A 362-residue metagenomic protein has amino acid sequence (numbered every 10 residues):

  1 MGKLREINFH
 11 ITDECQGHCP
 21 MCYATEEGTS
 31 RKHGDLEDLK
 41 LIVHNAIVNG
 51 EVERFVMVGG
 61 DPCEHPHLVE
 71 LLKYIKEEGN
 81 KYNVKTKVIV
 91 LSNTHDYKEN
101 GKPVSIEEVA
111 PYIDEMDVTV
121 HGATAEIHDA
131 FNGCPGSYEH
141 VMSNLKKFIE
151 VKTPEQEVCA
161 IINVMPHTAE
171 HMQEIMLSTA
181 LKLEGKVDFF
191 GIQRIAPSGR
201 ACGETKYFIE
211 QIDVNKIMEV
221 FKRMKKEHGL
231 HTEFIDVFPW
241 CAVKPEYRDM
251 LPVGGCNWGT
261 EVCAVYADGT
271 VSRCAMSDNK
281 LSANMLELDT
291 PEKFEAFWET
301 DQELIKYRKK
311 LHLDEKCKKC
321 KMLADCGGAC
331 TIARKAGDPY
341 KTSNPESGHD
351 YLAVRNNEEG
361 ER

Functional and structural regions predicted by a protein language model:
M1-D114: Conserved alpha-helical substructure of the radical SAM core
M1-K3, T25, T270-V271, A275-R362: Flexible mid-to-C-terminal extensions adjoining Fe-S/redox cofactors in radical SAM and related proteins
N8, T12, Q16, V253 (+3 more regions): Residues immediately within or flanking Cys/His clusters that coordinate Zn2+ in small zinc-binding modules
H10, R31, E78, Y82 (+2 more regions): Radical SAM enzyme [4Fe-4S]-AdoMet core and its adjacent flexible, acidic and glycine-rich loops/tails across
E27, G60, H121, I195 (+1 more regions): Flexible loop residues that form catalytic and substrate-binding hotspots at small-molecule/glycan-binding clefts
G34, P66, G136, H167 (+1 more regions): Residue-level signal for the nucleotide or nucleotide-sugar donor/cofactor binding architecture
V48-N49, A110, L181-E184, D314 (+1 more regions): Alpha-helix termination/capping residues and helix-transition junctions
F55-M57, V90, V118, A160 (+2 more regions): Buried hydrophobic side chains on well-structured beta-strands
